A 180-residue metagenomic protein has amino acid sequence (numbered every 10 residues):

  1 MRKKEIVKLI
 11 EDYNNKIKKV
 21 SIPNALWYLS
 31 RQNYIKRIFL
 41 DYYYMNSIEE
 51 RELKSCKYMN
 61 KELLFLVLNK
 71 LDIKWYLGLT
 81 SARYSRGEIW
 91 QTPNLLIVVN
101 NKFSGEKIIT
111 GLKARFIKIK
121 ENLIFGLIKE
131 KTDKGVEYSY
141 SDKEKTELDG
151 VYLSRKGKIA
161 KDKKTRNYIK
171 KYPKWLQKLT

Functional and structural regions predicted by a protein language model:
M1-K74, I109: Short beta-edge/loop segments at beta->alpha junctions of small alpha/beta modules that act as binding/recognition
K3, L79, K143-E144: Structural motif detector for alpha-helix initiation sites
E11, S30, G87, Y152-K156: Hydrophobic/aromatic-lined pockets within catalytic cores
K36, I89-P93, S154, K158: Amphipathic alpha-helical interaction segments
D41, L95-L96, A160-D162: Short coil/turn segments at secondary-structure boundaries
E49, K118-K120, V151: A broadly conserved detector of short glycine/acidic/proline-rich loop/turn motifs that flank catalytic sites and bind
K74-E130: Exposed, interaction-prone assembly regions rather than primary DNA-binding/catalytic cores
F125-T180: Hydrophobic alpha-helical interaction segments
